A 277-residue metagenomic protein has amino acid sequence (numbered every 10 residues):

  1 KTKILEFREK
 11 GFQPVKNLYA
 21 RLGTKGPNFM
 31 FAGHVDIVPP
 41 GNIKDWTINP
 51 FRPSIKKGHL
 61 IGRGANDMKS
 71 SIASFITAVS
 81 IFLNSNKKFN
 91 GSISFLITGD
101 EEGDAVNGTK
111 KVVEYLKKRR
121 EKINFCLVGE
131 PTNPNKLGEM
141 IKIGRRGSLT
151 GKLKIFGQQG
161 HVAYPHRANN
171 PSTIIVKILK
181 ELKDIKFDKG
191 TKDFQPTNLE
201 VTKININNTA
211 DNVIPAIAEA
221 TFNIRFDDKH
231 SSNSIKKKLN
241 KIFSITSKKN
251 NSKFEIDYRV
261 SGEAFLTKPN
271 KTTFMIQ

Functional and structural regions predicted by a protein language model:
K1-I61, N84-F89: Acidic/His- and Gly-rich active-site-bordering loop/insert found across diverse amide/peptide-bond hydrolases
T2, I93, F254: Hydrophobic anchor at the start of a short beta-strand that flanks the dinucleotide cofactor-binding loop
L5-E6, I97, Y258-V260: Residue-level recognition of beta-strand->loop/alpha-helix junctions
N17, N28, S92, C126 (+3 more regions): Structural motif
D36, D100, S261: Active-site beta-loop-alpha junctions enriched in small/polar residues
L60, N66, S70-D184, T191: Fold-level recognition of mixed alpha/beta catalytic cores in primary-metabolism enzymes, strongest
T132-K136, I143, L149-Q277: Metal-dependent amide/peptide-bond hydrolase catalytic core, centered on the "pita-bread" metallohydrolase fold
